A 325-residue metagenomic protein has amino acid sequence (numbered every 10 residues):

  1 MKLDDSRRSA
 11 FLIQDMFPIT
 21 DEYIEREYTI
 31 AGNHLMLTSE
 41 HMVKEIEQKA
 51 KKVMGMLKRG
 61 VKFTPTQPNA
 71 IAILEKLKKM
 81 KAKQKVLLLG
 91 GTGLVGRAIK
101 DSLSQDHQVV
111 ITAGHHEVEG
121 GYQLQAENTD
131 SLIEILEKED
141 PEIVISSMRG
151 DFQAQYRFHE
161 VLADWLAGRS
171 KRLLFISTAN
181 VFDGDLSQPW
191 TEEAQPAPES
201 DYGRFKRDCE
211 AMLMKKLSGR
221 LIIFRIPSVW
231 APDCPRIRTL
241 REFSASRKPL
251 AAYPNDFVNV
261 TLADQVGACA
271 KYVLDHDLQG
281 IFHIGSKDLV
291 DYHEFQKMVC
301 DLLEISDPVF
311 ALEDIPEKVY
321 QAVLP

Functional and structural regions predicted by a protein language model:
L3, I19, E27-A31, T38-T64 (+1 more regions): Ser/Thr-rich, low-complexity intrinsically disordered segments
V86-S104: N-terminal Rossmann NAD(P)H-binding glycine-rich loop of SDR-like oxidoreductase domains
T112-E117: N-terminal Rossmann-fold cofactor-binding loop
L124-D140: Conserved Rossmann-fold cofactor-binding substructure of NAD(P)-dependent oxidoreductases
I135, E139-F175: NAD(P)-cofactor binding segment of oxidoreductase domains
V181-F224, A231: Catalytic helix-loop patch of NAD(P)-dependent Rossmann-fold dehydrogenases
A211-V258, Q265: NAD(P)-dependent short-chain dehydrogenase/reductase
C269-Q321: Mid/C-terminal beta-alpha module of Rossmann-like enzyme folds, strongest in SDR-family dehydrogenases/epimerases
